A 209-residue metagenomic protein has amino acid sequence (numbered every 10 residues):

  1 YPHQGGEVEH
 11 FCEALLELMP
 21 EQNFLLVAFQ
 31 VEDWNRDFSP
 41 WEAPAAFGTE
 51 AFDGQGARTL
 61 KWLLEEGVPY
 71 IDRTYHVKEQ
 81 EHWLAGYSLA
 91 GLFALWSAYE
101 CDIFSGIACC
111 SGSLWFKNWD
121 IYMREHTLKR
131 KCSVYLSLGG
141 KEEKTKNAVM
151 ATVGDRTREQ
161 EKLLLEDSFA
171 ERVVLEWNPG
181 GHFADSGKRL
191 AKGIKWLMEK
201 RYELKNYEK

Functional and structural regions predicted by a protein language model:
Y1-W62, E66-H76: Serine-hydrolase catalytic machinery in alpha/beta-hydrolase-like enzymes
L15-L16, S97-A98, E161: A conserved amphipathic alpha-helix that caps or lines the catalytic cleft of carbohydrate- and lipid-modifying enzymes
Q30, A85-Y87, C110-S111, S137 (+1 more regions): Alpha/beta-hydrolase-fold catalytic nucleophile elbow
T59, Y87-G91: Active-site loop->helix "elbow" adjoining a glycine-rich segment at hydrolase catalytic centers
Y75-Y87, I107: Alpha/beta-hydrolase fold nucleophile elbow
G91-C101: Short glycine-enriched nucleophile-adjacent loop and the immediately C-terminal alpha-helix near the catalytic center
I103-W115, C132-S133: A conserved short beta-strand
W115-K192, L197: The feature captures the conserved acid-bearing segment of alpha/beta-hydrolase catalytic domains
